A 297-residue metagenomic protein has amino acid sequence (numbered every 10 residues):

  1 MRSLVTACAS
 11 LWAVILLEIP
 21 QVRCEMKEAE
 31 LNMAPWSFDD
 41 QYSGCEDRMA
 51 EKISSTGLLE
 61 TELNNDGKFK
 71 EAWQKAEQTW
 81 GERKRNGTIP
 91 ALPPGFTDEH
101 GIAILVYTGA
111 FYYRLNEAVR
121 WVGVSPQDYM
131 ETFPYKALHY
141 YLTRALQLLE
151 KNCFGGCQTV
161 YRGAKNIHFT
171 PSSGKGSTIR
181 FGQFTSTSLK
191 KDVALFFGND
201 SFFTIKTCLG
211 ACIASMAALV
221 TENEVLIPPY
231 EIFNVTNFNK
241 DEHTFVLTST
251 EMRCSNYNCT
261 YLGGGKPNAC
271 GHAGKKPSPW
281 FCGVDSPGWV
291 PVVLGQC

Functional and structural regions predicted by a protein language model:
R2-R23, V293: N-terminal Sec-dependent signal peptide, specifically the hydrophobic helical h-region
C24-E51, T56, N258-P277, C282: Extracellular/luminal ectodomains of metazoan preproproteins built from arrays of small disulfide-bonded modules
L59-A211: Internal glycine-rich, Lys/Arg-flanked active-site/core loops of soluble domains
G174, N199-D200, M216-A218, C259-T260: Short coil/turn segments at secondary-structure boundaries
F203-V220, P228-I232: Conserved short secondary-structure elements within globular domains
L219-G274: Compact beta-sheet-dominated globular domain cores
K275-C297: Cleavable C-terminal sorting propeptides in eukaryotic secreted/cell-surface proteins
